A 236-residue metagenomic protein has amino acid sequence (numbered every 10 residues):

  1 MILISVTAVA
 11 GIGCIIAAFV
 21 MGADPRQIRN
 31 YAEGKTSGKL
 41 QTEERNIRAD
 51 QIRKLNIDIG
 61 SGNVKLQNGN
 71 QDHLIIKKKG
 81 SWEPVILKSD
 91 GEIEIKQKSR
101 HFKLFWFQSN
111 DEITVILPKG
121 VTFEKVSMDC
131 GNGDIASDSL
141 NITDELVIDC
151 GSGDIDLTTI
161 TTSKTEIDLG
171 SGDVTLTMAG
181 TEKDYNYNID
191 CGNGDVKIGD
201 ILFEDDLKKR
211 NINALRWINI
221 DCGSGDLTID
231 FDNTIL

Functional and structural regions predicted by a protein language model:
I2-A18: Hydrophobic membrane-insertion alpha-helices, especially the h-region of bacterial N-terminal signal peptides
A17-K98, I116, T122, I135-L140 (+3 more regions): Short linear S-[DN]-x-LW-Φ motif typified by the pepsin-like aspartic protease active-site region
Q41-T42, D111-I113, F203-E204: Short structured motifs
A49, S109, I212-A214: Residue-level preference for beta-strand/loop junctions
E83-S171: Non-cytosolic head/periplasmic domains of membrane-anchored proteins
L140, V147-C150, D154-L236: Short, surface-exposed interaction patches in beta-rich subdomains that mediate adhesion/assembly near membranes
